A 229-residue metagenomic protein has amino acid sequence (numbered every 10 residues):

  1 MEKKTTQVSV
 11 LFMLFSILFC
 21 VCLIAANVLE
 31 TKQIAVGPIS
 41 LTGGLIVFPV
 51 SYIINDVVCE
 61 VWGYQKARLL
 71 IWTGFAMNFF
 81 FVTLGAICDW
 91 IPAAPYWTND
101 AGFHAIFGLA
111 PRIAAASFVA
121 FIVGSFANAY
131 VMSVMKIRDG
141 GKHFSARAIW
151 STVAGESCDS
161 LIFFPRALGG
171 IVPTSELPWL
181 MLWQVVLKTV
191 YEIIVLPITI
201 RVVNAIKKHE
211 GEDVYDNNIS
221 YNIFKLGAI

Functional and structural regions predicted by a protein language model:
M1-F75, F79: Hydrophobic transmembrane alpha-helices
V36-S40, R112-A120, A146-R147, W183: Short alpha-helical transmembrane interface motifs in multi-pass membrane proteins
N78-Y96, S117, F121, S125: Transmembrane alpha-helix/helix-exit interface in multi-pass inner-membrane proteins
I87-R112: Membrane-interface interhelical connector segments
R138-S157: Internal alpha-helical transmembrane segments of multi-pass membrane proteins
S151, W179-E192: Pore-lining and gate-forming transmembrane alpha-helices of multi-pass membrane transport proteins
P165-S175: Interfacial helix-loop-helix junctions of multi-pass membrane proteins
V203-I229: Short, highly charged, low-complexity non-transmembrane loops/tails of multi-pass membrane proteins
